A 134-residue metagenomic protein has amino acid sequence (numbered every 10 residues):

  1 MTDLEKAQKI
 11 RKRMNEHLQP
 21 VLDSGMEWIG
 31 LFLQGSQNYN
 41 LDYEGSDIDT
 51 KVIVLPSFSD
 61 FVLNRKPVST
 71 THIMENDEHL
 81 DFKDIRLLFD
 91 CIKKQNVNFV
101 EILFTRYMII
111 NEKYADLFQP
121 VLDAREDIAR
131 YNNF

Functional and structural regions predicted by a protein language model:
M1-L33: Helical scaffold of the NTase/Pol beta-like nucleotidyltransferase catalytic core
T2-D3, S57, D84: Helix N-cap and loop-to-helix transition residues
A7, S46, E78: Flexible, glycine- and charge-enriched loops at secondary-structure boundaries
P20-L22, N38-L41: Short, flexible, glycine/charge-rich loop motifs used to bind or transfer phosphoryl groups or to couple energy/partner
Y39-E75: Catalytic metal-binding acidic patch
T71-F134: Conserved NTP/Mg2+-binding pocket subregion across the NTase superfamily
